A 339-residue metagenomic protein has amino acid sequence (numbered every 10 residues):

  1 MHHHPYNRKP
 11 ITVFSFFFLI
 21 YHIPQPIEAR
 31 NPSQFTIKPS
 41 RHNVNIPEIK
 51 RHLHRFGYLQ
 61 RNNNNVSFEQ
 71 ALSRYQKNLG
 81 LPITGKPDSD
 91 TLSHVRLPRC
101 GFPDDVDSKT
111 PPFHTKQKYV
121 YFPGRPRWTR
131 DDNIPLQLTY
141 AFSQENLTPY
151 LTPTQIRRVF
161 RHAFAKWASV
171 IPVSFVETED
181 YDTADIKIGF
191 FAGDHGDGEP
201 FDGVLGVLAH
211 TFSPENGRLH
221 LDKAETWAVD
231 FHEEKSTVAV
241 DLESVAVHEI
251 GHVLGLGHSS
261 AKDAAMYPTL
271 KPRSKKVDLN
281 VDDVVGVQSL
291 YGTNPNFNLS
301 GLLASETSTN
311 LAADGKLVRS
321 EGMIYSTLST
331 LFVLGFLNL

Functional and structural regions predicted by a protein language model:
H2-L339: Zinc-dependent metalloendopeptidases
